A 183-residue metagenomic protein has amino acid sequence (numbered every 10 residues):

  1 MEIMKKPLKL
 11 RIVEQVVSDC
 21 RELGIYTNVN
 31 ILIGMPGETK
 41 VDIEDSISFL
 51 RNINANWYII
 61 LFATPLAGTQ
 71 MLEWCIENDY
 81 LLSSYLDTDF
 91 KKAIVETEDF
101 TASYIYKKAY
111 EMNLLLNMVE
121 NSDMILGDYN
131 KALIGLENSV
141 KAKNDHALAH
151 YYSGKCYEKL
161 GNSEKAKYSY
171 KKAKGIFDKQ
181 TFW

Functional and structural regions predicted by a protein language model:
M1-K141, K171-K172, D178: A structural motif corresponding to the C-terminal lobe/cap of the Radical SAM core domain
G127, N144, G161-N162: Short helix-adjacent coil turns
H146, D178-T181: Residue-level recognition of tetratricopeptide repeat
L160-Y168: Alpha-helical linker/edge segments of TPR/alpha-solenoid repeat scaffolds and analogous pre-/post-domain helices
